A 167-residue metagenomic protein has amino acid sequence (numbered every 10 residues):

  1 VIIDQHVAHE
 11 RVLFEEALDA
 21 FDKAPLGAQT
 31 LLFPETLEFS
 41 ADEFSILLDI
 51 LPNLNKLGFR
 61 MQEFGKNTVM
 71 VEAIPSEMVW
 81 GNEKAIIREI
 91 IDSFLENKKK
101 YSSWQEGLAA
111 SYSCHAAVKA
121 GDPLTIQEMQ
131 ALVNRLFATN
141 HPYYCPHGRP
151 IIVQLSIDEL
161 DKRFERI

Functional and structural regions predicted by a protein language model:
V1-I167: Long, charged low-complexity intrinsically disordered regions
